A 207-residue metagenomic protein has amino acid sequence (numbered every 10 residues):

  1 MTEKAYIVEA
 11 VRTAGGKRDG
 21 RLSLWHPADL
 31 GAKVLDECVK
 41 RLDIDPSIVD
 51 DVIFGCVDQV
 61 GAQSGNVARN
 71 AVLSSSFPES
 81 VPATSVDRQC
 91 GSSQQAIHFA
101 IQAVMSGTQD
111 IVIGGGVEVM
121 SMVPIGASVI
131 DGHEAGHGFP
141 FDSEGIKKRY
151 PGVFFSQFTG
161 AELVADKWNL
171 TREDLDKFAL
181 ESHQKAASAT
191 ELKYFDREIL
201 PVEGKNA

Functional and structural regions predicted by a protein language model:
M1-W25, E37, D166: Condensing-enzyme catalytic core mediating Claisen C-C bond formation in acyl metabolism
V11-A14, G55-V60, R88-S92, G116-V123: Acidic, glycine-rich active-site loops and adjacent beta-strand->loop/helix elements that engage anionic groups
V11-T13, S23-K33, R41, D174-A207: N-terminal extracellular/periplasmic Venus flytrap/periplasmic-binding protein-like
P27-D43, V67-A71, A96-F99, Q157-V164 (+1 more regions): Short, well-ordered amphipathic alpha-helical segments that serve as non-catalytic structural scaffolds within diverse
A28, L35-D50, V72-S85, F99-V112 (+1 more regions): Structural signature of cysteine-dependent C-C bond-forming condensing enzymes
C56-D110, P151-F158: Conserved catalytic cysteine-centered active-site region of acyl-thioester-dependent Claisen-condensing enzymes
R88-E118, A165-Y194: Active-site-proximal alpha-helical scaffold in enzymes
I111-V164: Flexible glycine-/small-residue-enriched beta->alpha junction loops that bind anionic phosphate/pyrophosphate groups
